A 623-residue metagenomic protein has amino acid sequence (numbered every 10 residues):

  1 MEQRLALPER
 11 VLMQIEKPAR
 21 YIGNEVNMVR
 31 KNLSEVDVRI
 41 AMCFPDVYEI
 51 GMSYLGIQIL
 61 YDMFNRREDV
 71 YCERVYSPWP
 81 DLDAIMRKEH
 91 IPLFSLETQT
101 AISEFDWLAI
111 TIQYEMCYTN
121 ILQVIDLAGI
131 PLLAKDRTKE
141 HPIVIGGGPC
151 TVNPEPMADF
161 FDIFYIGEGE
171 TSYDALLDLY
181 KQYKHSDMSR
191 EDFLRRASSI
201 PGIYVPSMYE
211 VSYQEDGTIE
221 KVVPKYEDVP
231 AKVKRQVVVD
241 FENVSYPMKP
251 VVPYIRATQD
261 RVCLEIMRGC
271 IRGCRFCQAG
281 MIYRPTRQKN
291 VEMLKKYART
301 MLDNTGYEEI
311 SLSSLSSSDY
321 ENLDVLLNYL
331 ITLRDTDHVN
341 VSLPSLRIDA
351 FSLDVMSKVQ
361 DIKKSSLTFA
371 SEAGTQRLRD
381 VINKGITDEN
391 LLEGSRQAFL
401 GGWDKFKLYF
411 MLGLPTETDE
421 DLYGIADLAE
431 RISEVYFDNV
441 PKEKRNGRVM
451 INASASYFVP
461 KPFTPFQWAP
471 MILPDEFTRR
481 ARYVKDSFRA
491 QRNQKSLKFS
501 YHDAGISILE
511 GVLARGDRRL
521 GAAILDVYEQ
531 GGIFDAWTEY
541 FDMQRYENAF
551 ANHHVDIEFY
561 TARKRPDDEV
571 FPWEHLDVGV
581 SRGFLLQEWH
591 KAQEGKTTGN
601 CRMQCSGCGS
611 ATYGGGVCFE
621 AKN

Functional and structural regions predicted by a protein language model:
M1-V29, S34, I40-M42, A490-N623: Radical SAM enzyme core and accessory elements
V11-A41, Y48-E49, P206, S212-C263 (+3 more regions): N-terminal [4Fe-4S]-dependent radical SAM core
M42-C43, M116, R299-K407, L412-S456 (+1 more regions): Conserved SAM/AdoMet-binding glycine-rich loop
M42-D46, F64, P250-F276, L302 (+2 more regions): N-terminal pre-triad scaffold of radical SAM enzymes
Y54, R256-E292, Q604-K622: Canonical Radical SAM [4Fe-4S] cluster-binding loop centered on the CxxxCxxC motif and its immediate flanking residues
I57, E89, I125, D159-F164 (+8 more regions): Short secondary-structure boundary/capping segments
E68-D81: A short beta-strand-loop structural module common to alpha/beta enzyme folds
P78-P224, P462-D517, I524-E539: Glycine-rich beta-alpha loop elements in corrinoid/cobalamin-binding modules across cobalamin-dependent enzymes
